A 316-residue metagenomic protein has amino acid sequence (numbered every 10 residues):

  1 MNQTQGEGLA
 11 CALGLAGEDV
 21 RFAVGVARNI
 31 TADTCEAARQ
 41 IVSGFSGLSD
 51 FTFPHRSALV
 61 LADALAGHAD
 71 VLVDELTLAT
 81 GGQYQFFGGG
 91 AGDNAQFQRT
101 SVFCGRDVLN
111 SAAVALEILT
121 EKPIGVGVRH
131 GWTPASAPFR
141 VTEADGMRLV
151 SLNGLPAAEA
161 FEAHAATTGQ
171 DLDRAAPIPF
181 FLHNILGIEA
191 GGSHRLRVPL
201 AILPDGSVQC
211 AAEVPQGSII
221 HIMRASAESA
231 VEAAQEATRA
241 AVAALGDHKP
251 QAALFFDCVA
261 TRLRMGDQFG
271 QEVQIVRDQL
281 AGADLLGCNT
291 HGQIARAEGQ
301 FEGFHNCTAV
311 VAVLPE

Functional and structural regions predicted by a protein language model:
M1-G266, G270-Q279, A283, C288-E316: Small-residue-enriched flexible segments
